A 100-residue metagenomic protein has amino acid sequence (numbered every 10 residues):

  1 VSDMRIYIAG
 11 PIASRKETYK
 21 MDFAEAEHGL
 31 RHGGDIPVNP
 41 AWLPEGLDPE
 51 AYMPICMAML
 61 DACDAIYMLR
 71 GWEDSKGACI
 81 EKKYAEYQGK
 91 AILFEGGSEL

Functional and structural regions predicted by a protein language model:
V1-L100: Conserved catalytic or regulatory cores that recognize and/or transform ribose-phosphate-containing ligands
